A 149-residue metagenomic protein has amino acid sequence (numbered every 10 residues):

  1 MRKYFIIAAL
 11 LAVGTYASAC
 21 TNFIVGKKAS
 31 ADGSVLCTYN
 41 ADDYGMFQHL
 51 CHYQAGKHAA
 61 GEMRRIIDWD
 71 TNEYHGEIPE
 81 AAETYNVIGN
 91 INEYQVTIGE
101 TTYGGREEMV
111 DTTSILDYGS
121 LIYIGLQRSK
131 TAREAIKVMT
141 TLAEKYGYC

Functional and structural regions predicted by a protein language model:
Y4-V13: Sec-dependent N-terminal signal peptides
V13-A19: Sec/Tat signal peptide C-region and signal peptidase I cleavage site
C20-Y118, V138-C149: A contiguous strand-loop segment
V110-D111, S120-S129: Second-shell loop/turn segments in exported
R128-I136: Short, charged, surface-exposed loops that flank catalytic or proteolytic processing sites
